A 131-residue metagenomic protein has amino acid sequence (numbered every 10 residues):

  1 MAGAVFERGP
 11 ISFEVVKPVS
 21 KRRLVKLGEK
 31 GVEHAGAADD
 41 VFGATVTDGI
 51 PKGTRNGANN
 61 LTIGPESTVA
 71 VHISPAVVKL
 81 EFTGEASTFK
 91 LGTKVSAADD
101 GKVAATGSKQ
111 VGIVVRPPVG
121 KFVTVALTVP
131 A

Functional and structural regions predicted by a protein language model:
M1-A131: Surface-exposed, low-hydrophobicity beta-strand/loop segments enriched in small/polar/acidic residues
